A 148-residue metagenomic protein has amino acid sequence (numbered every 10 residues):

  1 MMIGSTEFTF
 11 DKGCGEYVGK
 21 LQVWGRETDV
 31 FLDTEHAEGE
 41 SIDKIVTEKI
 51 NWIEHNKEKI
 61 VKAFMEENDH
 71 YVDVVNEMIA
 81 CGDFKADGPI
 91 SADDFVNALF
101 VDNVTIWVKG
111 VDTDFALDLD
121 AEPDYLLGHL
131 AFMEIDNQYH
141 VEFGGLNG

Functional and structural regions predicted by a protein language model:
M1-A86: Long, contiguous N-terminal structural blocks used for assembly/anchoring
M1-F10, C14-V18, N97-L99, N103-G148: Acidic, proline/glycine-rich low-complexity IDRs
H55-Y125: Amphipathic protein-protein interaction modules
